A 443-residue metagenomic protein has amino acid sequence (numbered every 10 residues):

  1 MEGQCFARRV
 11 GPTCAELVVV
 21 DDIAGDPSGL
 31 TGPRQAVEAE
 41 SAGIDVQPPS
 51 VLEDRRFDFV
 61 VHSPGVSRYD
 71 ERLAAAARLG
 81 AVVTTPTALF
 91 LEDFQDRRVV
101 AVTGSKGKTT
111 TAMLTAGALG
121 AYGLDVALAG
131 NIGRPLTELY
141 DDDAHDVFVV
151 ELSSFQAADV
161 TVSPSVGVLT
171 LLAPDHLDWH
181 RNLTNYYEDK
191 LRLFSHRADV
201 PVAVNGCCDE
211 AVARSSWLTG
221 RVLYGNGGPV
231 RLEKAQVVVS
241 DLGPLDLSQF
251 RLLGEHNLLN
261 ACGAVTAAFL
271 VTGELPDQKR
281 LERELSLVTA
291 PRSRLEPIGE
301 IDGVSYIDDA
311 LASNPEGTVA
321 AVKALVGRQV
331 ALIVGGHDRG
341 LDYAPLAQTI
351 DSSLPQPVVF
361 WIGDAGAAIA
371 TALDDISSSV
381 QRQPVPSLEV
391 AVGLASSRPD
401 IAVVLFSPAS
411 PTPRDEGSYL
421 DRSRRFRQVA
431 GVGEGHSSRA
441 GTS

Functional and structural regions predicted by a protein language model:
M1-G3, T111, A365: Hydrophobic/small residue at the entry helix of a nucleotide-binding pocket
M1-T85, L89, G433: N-terminal leader/targeting and accessory segments in enzymes
F6-R9, L245-Q356: Nucleotide phosphate-binding/pyrophosphate-handling subdomain across enzymes that bind or process nucleotide phosphates
E16-D22, A203-G206, A331-G335, L354-D364: Short internal beta-strands
D21, T84-L89, G206, L218-E233 (+4 more regions): Beta-strand->loop->alpha-helix junctions that form or flank phosphate-binding loops in nucleotide-handling enzymes
G29-E38, A42, Y343-V403, G441-S443: C-terminal helical cap/extension that packs against the catalytic core of soluble nucleotide-cofactor enzymes
A39-D45, S50-E53, H145-W179, V212-Q249 (+2 more regions): Extended acidic/charged loop-beta regions that coordinate divalent cations and stabilize anionic phosphate/carboxylate
R55-R56, P64-G206, E210-G220, P399-A402 (+2 more regions): Phosphate-binding loop of NTP-binding sites
